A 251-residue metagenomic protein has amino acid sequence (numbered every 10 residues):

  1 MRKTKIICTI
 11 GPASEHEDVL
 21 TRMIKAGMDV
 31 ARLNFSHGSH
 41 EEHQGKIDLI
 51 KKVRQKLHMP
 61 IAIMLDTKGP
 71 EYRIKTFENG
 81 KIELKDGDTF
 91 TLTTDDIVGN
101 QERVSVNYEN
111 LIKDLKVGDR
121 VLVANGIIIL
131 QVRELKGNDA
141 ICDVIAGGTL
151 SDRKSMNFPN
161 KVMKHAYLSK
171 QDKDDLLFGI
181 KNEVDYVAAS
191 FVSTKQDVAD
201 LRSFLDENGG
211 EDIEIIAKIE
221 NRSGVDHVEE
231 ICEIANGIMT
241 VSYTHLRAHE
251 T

Functional and structural regions predicted by a protein language model:
R2-I7, P60-A62, F158, V162-M163 (+1 more regions): Short beta-strand/loop segments at the ligand-binding rim of alpha/beta enzyme cores
I6-C8, A31-L33, I63-L65, V187 (+2 more regions): Hydrophobic faces of well-ordered beta-strands that scaffold small-molecule active sites in alpha/beta enzyme cores
T9, N34, D66, G118 (+3 more regions): Conserved, mostly hydrophobic/aromatic
E17, G38-I50, V192-E207, D226: Active-site-adjacent beta->alpha loops and helix N-cap segments on the catalytic face of soluble alpha/beta enzymes
G27-V30, E183-D185, D206, E233-I238: Glycine-enriched alpha-helix->loop->beta-strand junction motifs that scaffold or abut catalytic
I74-L176: Beta-strand/loop-dominated core regions that host nucleotide or nucleotide-derived cofactor-binding catalytic loops
K170-N182, V225-Y243: Alpha/beta enzyme core
T244-T251: Conserved small/polar residues in nucleotide/adenosyl-binding loops
